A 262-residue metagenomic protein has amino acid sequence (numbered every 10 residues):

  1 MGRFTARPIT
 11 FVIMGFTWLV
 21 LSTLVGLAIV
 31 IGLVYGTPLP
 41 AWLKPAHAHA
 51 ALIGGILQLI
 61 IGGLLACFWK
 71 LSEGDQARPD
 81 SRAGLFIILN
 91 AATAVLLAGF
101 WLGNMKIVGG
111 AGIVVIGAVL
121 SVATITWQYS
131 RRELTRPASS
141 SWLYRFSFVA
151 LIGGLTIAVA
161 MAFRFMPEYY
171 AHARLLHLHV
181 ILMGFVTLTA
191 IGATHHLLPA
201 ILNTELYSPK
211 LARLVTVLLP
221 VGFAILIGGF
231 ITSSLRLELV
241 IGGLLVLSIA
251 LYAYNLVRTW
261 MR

Functional and structural regions predicted by a protein language model:
M1-R262: Hydrophobic alpha-helical transmembrane segments of multi-pass integral membrane proteins
